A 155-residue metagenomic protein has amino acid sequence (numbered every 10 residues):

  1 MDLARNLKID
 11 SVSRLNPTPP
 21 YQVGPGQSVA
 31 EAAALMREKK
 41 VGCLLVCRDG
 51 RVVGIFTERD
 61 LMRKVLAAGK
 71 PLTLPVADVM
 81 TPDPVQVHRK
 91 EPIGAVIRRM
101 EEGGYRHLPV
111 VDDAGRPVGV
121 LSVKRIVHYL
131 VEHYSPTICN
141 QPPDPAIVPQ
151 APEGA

Functional and structural regions predicted by a protein language model:
M1-A155: Tandem CBS (Cystathionine beta-synthase) repeat/Bateman regulatory domains
